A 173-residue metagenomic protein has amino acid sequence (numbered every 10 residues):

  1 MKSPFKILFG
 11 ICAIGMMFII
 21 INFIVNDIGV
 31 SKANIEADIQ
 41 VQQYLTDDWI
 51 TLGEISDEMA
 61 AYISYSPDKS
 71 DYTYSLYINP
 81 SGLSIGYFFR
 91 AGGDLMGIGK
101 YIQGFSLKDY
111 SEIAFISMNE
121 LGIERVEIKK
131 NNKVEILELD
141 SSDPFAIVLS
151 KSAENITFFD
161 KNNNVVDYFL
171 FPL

Functional and structural regions predicted by a protein language model:
P4-I11, K32-W49, F159, V165-L173: N-terminal, cleavable Sec-dependent signal peptides of secreted/periplasmic/extracellular proteins
F5-V25: Hydrophobic membrane-insertion alpha-helices, especially the h-region of bacterial N-terminal signal peptides
F23-I50, S111, F115, N119-G122: Short, non-transmembrane alpha-helical segments in secretory-pathway proteins
D48-E54, I102-S106: Short amphipathic beta-strand and strand-loop transition segments with alternating hydrophobic
I50, F89, L121-R125, A153: A broad structural signal for short, well-ordered beta-strand segments within beta-sheet-rich domains
L52-D94: Extracytoplasmic/periplasmic/luminal assembly and interaction segments in envelope/secretory/respiratory proteins
Y87-F115: Extracellular ectodomain segments of secreted/surface proteins
E127-L173: Ser/Thr-rich low-complexity repeats and stalk/linker segments
